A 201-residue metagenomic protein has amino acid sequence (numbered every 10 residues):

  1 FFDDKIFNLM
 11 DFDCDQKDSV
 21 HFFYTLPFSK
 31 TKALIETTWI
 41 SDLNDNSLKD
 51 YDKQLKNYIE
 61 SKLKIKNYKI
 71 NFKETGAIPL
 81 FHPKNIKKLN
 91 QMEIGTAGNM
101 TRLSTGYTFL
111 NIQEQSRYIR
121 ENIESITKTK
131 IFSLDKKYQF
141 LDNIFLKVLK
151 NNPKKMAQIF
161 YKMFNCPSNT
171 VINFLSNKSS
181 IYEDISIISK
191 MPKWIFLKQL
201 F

Functional and structural regions predicted by a protein language model:
F1-N46: Conserved FAD-binding catalytic core of PHBH/FMO-like flavoproteins
F2-M10, N71-G76, G106-T108, T127-S133: Low-complexity, flexible helical/coil segments
K5, I35, N99, K136-N143: General secondary-structure edge motif
I6-L9, H21, Y51, L55 (+1 more regions): Internal, well-ordered alpha-helical segments in soluble enzyme and binding-protein domains
D15-S19, W39-Y118: FAD/FMN-dependent oxidoreductases across multiple families
S29-A33, A77, N90-I94, F132-K137: Short amphipathic alpha-helical segments, especially helix-boundary/capping motifs
R117-F201: C-terminal helical "tail/cap" subdomain of flavin- and related membrane-associated enzymes
